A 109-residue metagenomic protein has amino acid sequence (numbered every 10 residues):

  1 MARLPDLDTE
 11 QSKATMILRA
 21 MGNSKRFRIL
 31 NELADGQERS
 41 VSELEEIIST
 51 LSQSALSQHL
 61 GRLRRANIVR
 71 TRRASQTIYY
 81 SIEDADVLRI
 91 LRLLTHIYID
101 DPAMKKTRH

Functional and structural regions predicted by a protein language model:
M1-K13, D35, D84-H109: Amphipathic alpha-helical dimerization/coiled-coil segments that flank or bridge DNA-binding/regulatory modules
L7-D8, I48, R64: Generic alpha-helix initiation/capping and coil-helix boundary signal
S12-S52, A74-D86: N-terminal helix-turn-helix DNA-binding core of bacterial DNA-binding proteins
R26, Q58-H59: Histidine-centered divalent metal-coordination motifs
L30, L60-G61: Short, hydrophobic-biased segments on the C-terminal half of alpha helices that form "recognition helices"
A55: Residues in the helix-turn-helix
R64-R70: A short, conserved structural fragment
